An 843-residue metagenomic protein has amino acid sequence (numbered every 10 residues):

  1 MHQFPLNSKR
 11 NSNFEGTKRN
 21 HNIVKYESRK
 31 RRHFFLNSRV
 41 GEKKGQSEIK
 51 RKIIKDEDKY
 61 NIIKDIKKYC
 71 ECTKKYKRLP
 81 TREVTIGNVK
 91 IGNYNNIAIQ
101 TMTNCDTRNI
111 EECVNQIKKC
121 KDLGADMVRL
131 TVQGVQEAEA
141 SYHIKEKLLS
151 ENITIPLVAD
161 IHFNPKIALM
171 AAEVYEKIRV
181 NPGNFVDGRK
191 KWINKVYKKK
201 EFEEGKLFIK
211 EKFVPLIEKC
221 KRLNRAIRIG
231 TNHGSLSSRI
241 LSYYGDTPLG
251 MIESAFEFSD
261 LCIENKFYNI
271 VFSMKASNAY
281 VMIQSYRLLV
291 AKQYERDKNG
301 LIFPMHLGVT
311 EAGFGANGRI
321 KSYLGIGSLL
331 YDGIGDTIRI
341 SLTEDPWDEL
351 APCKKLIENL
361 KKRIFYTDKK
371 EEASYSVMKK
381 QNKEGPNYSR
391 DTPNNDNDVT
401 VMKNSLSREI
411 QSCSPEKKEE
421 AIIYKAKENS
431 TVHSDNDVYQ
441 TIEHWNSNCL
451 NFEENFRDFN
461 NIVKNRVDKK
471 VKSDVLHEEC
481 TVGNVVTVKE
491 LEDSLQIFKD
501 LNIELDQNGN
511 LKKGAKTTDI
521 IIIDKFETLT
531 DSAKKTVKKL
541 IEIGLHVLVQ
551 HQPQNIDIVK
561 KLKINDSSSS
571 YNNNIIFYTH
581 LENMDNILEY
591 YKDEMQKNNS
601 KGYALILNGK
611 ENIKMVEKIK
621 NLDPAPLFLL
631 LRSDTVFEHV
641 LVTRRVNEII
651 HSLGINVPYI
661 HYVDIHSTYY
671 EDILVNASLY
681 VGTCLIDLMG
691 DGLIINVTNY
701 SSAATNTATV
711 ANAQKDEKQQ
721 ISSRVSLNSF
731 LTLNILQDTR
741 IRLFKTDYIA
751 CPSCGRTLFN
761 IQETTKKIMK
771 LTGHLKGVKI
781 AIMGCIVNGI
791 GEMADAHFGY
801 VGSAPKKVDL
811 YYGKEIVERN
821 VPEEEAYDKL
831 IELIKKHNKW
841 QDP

Functional and structural regions predicted by a protein language model:
M1-G16: N-terminal chloroplast transit peptides
I23-K59: N-terminal organelle-targeting presequences
I53-T101, Y366-K369, Y375-I497: N-terminal amphipathic alpha-helix/helix-capping segment at the start of soluble metabolic enzymes
I97-T103, V128-L130, L157-I161, I178-V180 (+18 more regions): Hydrophobic faces of well-ordered beta-strands that scaffold small-molecule active sites in alpha/beta enzyme cores
R108-K119, N164-A168, S322-I326, L491-N510 (+1 more regions): Short, acidic/polar
A125-E257, N484-V640: Active-site beta->alpha loop and helix N-cap motifs at the rims of alpha/beta catalytic domains
V196-I209, I240-Y388, N394-N395, M402-E419 (+4 more regions): Catalytic alpha/beta core domains of metabolic enzymes, predominantly
A533, P805-V808, I816-K839: Beta-strand/loop-dominated core regions that host nucleotide or nucleotide-derived cofactor-binding catalytic loops
